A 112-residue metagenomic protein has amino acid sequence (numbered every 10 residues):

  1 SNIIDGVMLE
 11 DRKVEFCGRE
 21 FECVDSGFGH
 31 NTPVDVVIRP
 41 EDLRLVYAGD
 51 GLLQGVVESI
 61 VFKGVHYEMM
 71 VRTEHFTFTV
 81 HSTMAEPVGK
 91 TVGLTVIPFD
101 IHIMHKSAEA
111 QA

Functional and structural regions predicted by a protein language model:
S1-A112: Non-catalytic connector elements of ABC transporters
